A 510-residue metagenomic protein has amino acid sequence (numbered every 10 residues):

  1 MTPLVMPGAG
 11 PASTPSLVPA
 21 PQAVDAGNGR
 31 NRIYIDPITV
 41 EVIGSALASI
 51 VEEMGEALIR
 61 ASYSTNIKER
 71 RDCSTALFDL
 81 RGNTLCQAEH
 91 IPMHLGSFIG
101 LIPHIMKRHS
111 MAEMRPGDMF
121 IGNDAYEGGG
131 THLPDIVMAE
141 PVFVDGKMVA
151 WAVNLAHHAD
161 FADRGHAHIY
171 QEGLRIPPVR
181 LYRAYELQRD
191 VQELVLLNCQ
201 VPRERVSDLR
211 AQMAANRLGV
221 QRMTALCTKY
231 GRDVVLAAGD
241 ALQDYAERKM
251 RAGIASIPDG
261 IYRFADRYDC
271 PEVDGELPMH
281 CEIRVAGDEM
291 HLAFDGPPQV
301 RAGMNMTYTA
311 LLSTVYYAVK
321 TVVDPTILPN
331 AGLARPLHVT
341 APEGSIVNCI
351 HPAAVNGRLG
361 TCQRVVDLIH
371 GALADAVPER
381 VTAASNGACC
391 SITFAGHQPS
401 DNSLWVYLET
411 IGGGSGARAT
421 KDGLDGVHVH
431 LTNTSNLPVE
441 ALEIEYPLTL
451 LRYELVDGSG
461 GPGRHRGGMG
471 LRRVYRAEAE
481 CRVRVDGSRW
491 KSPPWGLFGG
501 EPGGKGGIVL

Functional and structural regions predicted by a protein language model:
P3-V5, P15-P116, I121-L510: Glycine/proline-enriched, intrinsically flexible loops and inter-domain linkers
G10-A12: A cross-taxon signal for low-complexity, glycine/charged-rich
